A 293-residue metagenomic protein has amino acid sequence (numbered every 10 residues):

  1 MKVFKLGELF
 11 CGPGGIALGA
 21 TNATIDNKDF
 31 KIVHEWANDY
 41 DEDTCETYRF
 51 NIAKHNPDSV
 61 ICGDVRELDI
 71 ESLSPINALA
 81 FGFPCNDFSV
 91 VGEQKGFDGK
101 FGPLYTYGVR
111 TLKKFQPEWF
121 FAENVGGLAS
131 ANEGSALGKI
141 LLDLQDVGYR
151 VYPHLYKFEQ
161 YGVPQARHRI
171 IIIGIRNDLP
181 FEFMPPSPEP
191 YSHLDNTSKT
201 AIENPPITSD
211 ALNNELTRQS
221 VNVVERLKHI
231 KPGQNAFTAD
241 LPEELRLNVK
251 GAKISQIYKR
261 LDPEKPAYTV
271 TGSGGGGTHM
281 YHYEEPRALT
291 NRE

Functional and structural regions predicted by a protein language model:
K2-L6: Extreme N-terminal starter segment of soluble prokaryotic enzymes
F10-G14: Class I SAM-dependent methyltransferase "Motif I" SAM/SAH-binding loop
G19-I32: A short, Lys/Arg-enriched amphipathic alpha-helix followed by its capping loop at the start of a domain
W36-Y40, E123-N124: Conserved acidic E/D residue at the C-terminus of a beta-strand in Rossmann-like folds
E42-E46: Short alpha-helix immediately C-terminal to the canonical SAM-binding loop
P57-G63: Conserved SAM-binding strand-loop segment of SAM-dependent methyltransferases
L68-A78, F88-I257: Class I S-adenosyl-L-methionine
Y283-E293: Low-complexity, glycine/alanine/valine/leucine- and proline-rich hydrophobic stretches
